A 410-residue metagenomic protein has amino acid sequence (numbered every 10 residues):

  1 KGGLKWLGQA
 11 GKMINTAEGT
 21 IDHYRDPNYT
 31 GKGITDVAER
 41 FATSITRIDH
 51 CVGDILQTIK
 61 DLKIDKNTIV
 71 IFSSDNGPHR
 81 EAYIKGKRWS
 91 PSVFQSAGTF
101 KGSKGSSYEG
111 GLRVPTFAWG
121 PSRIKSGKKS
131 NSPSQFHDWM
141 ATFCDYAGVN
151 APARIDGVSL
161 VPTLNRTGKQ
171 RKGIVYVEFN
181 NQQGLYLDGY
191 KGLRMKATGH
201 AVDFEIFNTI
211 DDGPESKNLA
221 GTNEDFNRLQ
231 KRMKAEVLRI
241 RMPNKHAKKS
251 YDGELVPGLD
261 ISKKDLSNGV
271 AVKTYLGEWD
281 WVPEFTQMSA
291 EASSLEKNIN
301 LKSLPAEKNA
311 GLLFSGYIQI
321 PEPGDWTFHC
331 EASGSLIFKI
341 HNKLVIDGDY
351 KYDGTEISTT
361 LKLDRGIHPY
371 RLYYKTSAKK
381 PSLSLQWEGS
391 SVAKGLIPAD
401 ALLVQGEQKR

Functional and structural regions predicted by a protein language model:
K1-S134, C144-V158, K196-A201, I210-S216 (+1 more regions): Active-site-proximal cap/lid insertion segments
Q95, E109-R113, S134, I155 (+7 more regions): Short, solvent-exposed loop/turn segments at the edges of secondary structure
K104-E109, I174-V177, Q182-Q183, M195: Short Gly/Pro-enriched turn/cap motifs at secondary-structure boundaries
K125-N131, G148-V158, K169-V175, P243-H246 (+2 more regions): Acidic/polar loop patches that form or flank catalytic/metal-binding clefts of enzymes that bind anionic ligands
F136, M140, P398: Zinc-coordinating Cys/His ligand positions in small cysteine/histidine-rich zinc-finger domains
C144, V149, L160-R171, Y186-P257 (+1 more regions): C-terminal accessory region downstream of the catalytic core in glycan-modifying enzymes
H246-T327, E331-R410: Extracellular/secretory pathway-exposed regions associated with glycan biology
